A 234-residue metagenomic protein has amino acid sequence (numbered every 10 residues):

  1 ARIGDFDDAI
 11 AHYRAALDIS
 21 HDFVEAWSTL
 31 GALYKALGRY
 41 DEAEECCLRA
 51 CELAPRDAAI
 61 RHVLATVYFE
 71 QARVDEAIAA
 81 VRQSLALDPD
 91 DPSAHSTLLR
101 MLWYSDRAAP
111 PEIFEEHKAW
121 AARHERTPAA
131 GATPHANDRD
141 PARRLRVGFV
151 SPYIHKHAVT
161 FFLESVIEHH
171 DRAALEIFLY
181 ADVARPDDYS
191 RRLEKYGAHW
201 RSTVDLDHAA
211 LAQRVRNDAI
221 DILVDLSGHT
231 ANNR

Functional and structural regions predicted by a protein language model:
A1-R234: Alpha-helical solenoid repeat scaffolds of the TPR/TPR-like class and their adjacent stem/linker regions that mediate
